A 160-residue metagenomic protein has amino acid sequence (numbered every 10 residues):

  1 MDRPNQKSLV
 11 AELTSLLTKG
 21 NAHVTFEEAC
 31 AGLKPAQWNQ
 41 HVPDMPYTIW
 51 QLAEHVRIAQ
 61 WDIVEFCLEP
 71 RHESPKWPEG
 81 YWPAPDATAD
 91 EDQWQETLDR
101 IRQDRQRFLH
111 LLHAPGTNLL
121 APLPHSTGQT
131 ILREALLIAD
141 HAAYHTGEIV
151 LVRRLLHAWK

Functional and structural regions predicted by a protein language model:
R3-P4, V10-L17, H23, E27-C30 (+2 more regions): Short, contiguous alpha-helical
Q6-K7, C30, Q106, G116: Intrinsically disordered, low-complexity regions
L9-L16, D92-L98: Active-site rim elements
A84-P122, R133-I138: Acidic/histidine-rich alpha-helical segments that form the ligand environment of transition-metal centers
